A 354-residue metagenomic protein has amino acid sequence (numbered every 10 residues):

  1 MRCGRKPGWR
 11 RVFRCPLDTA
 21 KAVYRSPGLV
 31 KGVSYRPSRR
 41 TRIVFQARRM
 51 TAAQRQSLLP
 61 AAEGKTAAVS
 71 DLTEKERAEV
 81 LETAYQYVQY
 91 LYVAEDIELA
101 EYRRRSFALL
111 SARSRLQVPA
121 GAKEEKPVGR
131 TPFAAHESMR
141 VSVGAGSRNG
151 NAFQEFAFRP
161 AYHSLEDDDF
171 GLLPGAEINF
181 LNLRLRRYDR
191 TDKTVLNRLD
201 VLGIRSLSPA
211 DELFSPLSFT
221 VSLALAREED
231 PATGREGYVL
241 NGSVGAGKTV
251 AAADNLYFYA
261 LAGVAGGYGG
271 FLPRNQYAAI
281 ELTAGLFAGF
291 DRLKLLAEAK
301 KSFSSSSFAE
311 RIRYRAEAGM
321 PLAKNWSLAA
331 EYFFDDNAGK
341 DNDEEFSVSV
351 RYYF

Functional and structural regions predicted by a protein language model:
M1-Y35: Structured, non-membrane catalytic/scaffold regions adjacent to prosthetic-group chemistry
V30, S34-L173: Outer-membrane beta-barrel initiation region
E74, H136-E137, Y162, D167-R184 (+2 more regions): Phosphate/adenylate-binding glycine loop and adjacent helical scaffold
M139-V141, A176-L181, S215-V221, L256-A262 (+5 more regions): Transmembrane beta-strands of outer-membrane beta-barrel proteins
A145-N151, Y162-S164, N182-T191, G203-R205 (+8 more regions): Transmembrane beta-strands of outer-membrane beta-barrel pores
G150-Q154, K193-L199, G234-G242, R274-L282 (+2 more regions): Residues that define the transmembrane beta-barrel architecture of outer-membrane proteins
F158, M320, N342-F354: Outer-membrane beta-barrel "beta-signal"
S164-G171, I178, S206-P216, V250-F258 (+3 more regions): Repeated loop/turn-to-beta-strand initiation elements of outer-membrane beta-barrel proteins
